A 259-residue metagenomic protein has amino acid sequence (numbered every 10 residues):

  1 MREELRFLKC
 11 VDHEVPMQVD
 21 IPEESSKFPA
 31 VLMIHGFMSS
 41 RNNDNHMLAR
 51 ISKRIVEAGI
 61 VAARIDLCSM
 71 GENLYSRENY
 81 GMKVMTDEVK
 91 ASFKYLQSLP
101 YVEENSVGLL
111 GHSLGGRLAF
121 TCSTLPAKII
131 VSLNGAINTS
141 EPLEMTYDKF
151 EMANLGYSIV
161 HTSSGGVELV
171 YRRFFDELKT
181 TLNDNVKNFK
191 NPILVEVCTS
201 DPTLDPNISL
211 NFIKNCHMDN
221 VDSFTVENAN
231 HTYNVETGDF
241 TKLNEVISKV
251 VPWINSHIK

Functional and structural regions predicted by a protein language model:
M1-S26: N-terminal cap/lid segment of alpha/beta-hydrolase-fold proteins
L5, V15, Y80, R117 (+2 more regions): The alpha/beta-hydrolase serine catalytic core
E24-E57, A62-D66: Short, surface-exposed "cap/lid" segments of acyl-processing enzymes
I55, C122-S123: Aromatic pocket-lining residues of Rossmann-like dinucleotide-binding sites
I65-Y80: Glycine-rich "HGGG/HGxG" loop immediately N-terminal to the catalytic nucleophile of the alpha/beta-hydrolase
N79-P100: Alpha/beta-hydrolase active-site loop
Y101-S113: Alpha/beta-hydrolase fold nucleophile elbow
G111-T121: Glycine-rich nucleophile elbow surrounding the catalytic serine of serine-hydrolase chemistry
